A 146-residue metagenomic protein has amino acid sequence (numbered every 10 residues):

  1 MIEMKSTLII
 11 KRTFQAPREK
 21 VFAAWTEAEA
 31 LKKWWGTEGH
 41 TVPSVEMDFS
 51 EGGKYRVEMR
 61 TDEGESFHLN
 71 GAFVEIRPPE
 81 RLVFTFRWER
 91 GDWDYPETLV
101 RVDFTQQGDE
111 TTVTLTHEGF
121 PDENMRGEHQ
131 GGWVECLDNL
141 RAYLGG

Functional and structural regions predicted by a protein language model:
M1-T41: Hydrophobic ligand-binding cavity/cleft-lining segments
I2-S6, M47-F49, E63-F67, D92-P96: A generic structural micro-feature
K5-K11, R18, K54, H68 (+3 more regions): Intrinsic-disorder/low-complexity, polar/charged segments enriched in Ser/Thr/Lys/Arg/Asp/Glu/Gln
R12, V45, L69-E75, T98-T105: Hydrophobic/aromatic beta-strand elements that line small-molecule binding cavities or substrate pockets in beta-rich
V21, L31, Y55, F73 (+4 more regions): Hydrophobic pocket/interface hotspot
P43-T85: Glycine-rich portal/gate segments that line the openings of hydrophobic small-molecule binding cavities
T85, E89-V134: Beta-strand/loop substructures that line and gate deep hydrophobic ligand-binding cavities in soluble
L137-G145: Short amphipathic alpha-helical signal-transduction/dimerization elements
